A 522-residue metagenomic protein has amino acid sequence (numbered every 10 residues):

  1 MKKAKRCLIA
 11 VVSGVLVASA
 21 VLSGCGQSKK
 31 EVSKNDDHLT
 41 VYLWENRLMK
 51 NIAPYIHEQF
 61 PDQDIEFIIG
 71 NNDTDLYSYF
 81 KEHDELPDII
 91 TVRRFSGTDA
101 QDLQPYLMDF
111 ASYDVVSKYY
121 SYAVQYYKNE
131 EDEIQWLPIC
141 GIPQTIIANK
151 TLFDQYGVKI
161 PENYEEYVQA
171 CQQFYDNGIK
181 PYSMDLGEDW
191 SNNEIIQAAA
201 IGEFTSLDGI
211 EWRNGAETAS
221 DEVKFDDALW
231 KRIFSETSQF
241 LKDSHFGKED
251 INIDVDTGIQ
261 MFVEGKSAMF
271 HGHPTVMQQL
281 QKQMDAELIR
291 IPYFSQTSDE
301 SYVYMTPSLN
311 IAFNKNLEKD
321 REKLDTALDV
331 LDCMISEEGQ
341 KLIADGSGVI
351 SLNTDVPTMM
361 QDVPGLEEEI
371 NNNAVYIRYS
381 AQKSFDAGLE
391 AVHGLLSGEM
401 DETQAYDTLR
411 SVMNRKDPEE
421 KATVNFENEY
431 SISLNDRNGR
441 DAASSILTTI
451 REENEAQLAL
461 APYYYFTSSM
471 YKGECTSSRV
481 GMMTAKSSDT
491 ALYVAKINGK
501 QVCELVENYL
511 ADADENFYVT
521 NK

Functional and structural regions predicted by a protein language model:
R47-L48, E66, M305, A344-P418: C-terminal capping/gating helix-and-loop segments adjacent to ligand/active sites or protein-protein/ligand interfaces
E58-Y122, T151-Y156, E162, M261 (+1 more regions): Extracytoplasmic "Venus flytrap"/periplasmic binding protein-like
K81, P87-D88, V116-T151, K180-L186 (+2 more regions): A structural signal for short loop-to-beta-strand junctions that line the ligand-binding cleft of periplasmic/secreted
R93-T145, K159, V168, I195 (+1 more regions): Hinge/lid segment of periplasmic solute-binding proteins
Q135-P138, V168-D221: Extracytoplasmic/periplasmic solute-binding protein
Y156, Q281-D345: Extracytoplasmic/periplasmic substrate-recognition and gating elements
Q173, G215-D250: Glycine-centered hinge/linker elements that transmit conformational signals in sensory and ligand-binding systems
E419-K522: Solvent-exposed loop/linker segments at secondary-structure transitions that flank or connect catalytic domains
